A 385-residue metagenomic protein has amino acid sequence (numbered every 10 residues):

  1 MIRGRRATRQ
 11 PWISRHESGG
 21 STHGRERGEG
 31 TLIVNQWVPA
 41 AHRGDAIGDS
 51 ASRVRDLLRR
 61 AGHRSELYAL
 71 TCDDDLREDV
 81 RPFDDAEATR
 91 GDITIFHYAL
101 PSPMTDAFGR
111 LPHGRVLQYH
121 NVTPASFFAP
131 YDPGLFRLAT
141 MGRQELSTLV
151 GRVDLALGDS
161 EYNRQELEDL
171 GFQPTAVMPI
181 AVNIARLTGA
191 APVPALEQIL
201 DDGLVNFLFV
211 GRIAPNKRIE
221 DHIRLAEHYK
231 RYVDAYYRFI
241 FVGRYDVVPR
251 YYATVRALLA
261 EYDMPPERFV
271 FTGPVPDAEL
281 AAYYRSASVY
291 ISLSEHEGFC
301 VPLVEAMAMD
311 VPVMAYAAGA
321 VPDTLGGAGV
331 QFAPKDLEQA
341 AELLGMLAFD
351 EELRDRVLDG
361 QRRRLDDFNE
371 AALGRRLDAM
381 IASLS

Functional and structural regions predicted by a protein language model:
L70-D73, R238-R256, G273: Glycosyltransferase donor-sugar binding loop
V150-V193: Donor nucleotide-sugar binding/catalytic pocket of nucleotide-sugar-dependent glycosyltransferases
L157, E197-K217, I223-E227, F239-I240: Conserved donor-binding/catalytic core segment of Leloir-type glycosyltransferases
Y252-A278: Nucleotide-activated donor-binding/catalytic signature segment of Leloir-type glycosyltransferases, i.e., the conserved
A282-A287: Short alpha-helical donor nucleotide-sugar binding micro-motif in glycosyltransferases
E295: Aromatic "clamp/platform" in nucleotide-sugar-dependent glycosyltransferases that forms part of the donor/acceptor
L303, P312-A315: Short hydrophobic beta-strand element within catalytic cores of glycosyltransferases and related nucleotide-activated
V330-E338, M346-E351: Conserved acidic donor-binding segment of nucleotide-sugar-dependent glycosyltransferases
